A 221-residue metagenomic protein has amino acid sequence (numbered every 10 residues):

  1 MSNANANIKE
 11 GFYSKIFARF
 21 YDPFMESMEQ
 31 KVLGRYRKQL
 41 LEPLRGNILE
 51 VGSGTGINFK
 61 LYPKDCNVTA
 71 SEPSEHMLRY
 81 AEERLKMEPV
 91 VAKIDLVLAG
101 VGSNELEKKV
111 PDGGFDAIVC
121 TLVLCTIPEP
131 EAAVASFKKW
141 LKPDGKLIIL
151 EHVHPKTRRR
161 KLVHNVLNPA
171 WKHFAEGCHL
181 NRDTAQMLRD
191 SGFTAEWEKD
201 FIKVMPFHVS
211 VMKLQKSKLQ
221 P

Functional and structural regions predicted by a protein language model:
N7-I8, F12-K15, F20-E29, L150-S210: C-terminal alpha-helical "lid/dimerization" subdomain adjacent to the S-adenosyl-L-methionine
S27-N47, I57: Conserved alpha-helix/loop element of class I SAM-dependent methyltransferases that forms part of the SAM/SAH-binding
L49-L106: Class I SAM-dependent methyltransferase SAM/SAH-binding core
N67, D144-K146: Short glycine-centered segments of the SAM/dcSAM-binding site in methyltransferase folds
G102-I118: A short acidic, Gly/Pro-enriched loop at the edge of an enzyme's catalytic core that lines a small-molecule cofactor
D116-E129: A short SAM/SAH-binding and catalytic strip from SAM-dependent methyltransferases
E131-P143: A short glycine-rich, Lys/Arg-flanked "PGG" loop and its adjoining helix->strand segment in the class I
V209-P221: C-terminal lobe and adjacent flexible extensions of AdoMet/dcAdoMet transferase-like proteins
